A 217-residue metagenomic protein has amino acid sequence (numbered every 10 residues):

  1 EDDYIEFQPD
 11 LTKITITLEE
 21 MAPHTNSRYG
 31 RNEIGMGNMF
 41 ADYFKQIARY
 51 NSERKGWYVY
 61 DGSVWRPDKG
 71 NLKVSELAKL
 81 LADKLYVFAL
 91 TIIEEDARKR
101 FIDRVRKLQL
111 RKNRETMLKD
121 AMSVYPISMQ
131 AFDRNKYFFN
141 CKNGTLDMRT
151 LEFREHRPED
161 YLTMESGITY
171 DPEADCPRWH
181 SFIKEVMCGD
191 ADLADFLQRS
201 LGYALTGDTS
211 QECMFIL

Functional and structural regions predicted by a protein language model:
E1-Q46, K55, V64-R66, V87-D103 (+1 more regions): Replication-associated primase and helicase/ATPase modules
Y29-I34, F132, D190-F196: Structural motif
I34, N38, L72-K79, D83 (+2 more regions): Short, well-ordered alpha-helical segments
N38-M39, K119-D120, G202-Y203: Short, hydrophobic/amphipathic alpha-helical patches that form generic packing surfaces within helical domains
Q46, V87, T91, I127 (+2 more regions): Intrinsically disordered or highly flexible coil/loop and linker segments, enriched in small and charged/polar residues
A48-G70, R98-K99, T145-L217: P-loop NTPase catalytic core of nucleic-acid-dependent motor ATPases
R49, K107-S166: Structured, non-catalytic alpha/beta "coupling" segments that mediate domain-domain communication and provide generic
L72-Q130: Histidine-centered catalytic micro-motifs used for acid/base chemistry in nuclease and nucleotide-processing active
